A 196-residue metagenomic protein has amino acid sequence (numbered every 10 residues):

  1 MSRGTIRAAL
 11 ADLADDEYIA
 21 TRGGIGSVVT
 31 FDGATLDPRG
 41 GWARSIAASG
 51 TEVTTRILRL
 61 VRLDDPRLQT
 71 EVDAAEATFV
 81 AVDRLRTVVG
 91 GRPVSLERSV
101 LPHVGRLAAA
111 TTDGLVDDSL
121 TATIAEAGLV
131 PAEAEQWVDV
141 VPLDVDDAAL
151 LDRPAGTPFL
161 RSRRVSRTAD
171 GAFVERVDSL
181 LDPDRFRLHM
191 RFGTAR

Functional and structural regions predicted by a protein language model:
M1-V29: N-terminal helix-turn-helix
D12, D37-T51: Short glycine- and basic-residue-enriched patches
A14-D15, A47, A125, A149: Short polybasic/polar patches that bind polyanions
I25-G41: Short, cationic-aromatic polyanion-contact patches
T54-R196: C-terminal all-alpha effector/ligand-binding and dimerization domain of prokaryotic HTH-type transcriptional repressors
